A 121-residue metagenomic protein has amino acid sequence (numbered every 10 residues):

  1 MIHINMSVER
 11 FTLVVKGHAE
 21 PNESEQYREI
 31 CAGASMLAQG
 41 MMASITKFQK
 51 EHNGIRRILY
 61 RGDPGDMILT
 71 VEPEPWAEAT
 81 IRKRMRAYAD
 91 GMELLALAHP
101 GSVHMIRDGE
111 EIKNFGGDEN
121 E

Functional and structural regions predicted by a protein language model:
M1-E29, A38-E121: N-terminal intrinsically disordered, cationic/polar leader segments that include organellar targeting peptides
